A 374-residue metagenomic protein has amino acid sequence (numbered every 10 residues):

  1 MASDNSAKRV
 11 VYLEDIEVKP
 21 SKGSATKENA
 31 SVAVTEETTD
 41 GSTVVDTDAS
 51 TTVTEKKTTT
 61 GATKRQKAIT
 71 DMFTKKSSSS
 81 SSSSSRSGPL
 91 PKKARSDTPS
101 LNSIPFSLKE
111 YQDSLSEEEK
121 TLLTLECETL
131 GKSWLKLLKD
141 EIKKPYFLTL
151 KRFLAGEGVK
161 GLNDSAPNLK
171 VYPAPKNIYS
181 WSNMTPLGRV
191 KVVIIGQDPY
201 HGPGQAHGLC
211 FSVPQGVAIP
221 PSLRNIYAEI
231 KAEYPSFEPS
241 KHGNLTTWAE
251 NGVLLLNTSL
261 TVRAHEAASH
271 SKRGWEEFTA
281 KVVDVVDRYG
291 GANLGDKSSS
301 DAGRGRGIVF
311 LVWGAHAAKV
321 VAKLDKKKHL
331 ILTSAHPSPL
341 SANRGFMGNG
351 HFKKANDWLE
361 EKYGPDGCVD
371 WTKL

Functional and structural regions predicted by a protein language model:
A2-Q112, N251-L374: Glycine/proline-rich loop-helix segments at beta-alpha junctions forming the active-site rim of enzyme cores
E110-T121, L125-V309, H316-K319, K327-T333 (+2 more regions): A polyanion-binding, active-site-adjacent surface
